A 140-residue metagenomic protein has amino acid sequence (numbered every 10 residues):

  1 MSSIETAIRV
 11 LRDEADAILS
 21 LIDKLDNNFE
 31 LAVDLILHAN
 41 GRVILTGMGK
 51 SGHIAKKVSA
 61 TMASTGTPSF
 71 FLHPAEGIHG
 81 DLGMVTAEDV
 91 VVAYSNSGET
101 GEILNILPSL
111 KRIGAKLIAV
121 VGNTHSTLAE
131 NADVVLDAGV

Functional and structural regions predicted by a protein language model:
M1-G41: An N-terminal, well-structured beta->alpha segment
G41-V140: Glycine-rich phosphate-binding loops that contact phosphosugars or nucleotide phosphates
